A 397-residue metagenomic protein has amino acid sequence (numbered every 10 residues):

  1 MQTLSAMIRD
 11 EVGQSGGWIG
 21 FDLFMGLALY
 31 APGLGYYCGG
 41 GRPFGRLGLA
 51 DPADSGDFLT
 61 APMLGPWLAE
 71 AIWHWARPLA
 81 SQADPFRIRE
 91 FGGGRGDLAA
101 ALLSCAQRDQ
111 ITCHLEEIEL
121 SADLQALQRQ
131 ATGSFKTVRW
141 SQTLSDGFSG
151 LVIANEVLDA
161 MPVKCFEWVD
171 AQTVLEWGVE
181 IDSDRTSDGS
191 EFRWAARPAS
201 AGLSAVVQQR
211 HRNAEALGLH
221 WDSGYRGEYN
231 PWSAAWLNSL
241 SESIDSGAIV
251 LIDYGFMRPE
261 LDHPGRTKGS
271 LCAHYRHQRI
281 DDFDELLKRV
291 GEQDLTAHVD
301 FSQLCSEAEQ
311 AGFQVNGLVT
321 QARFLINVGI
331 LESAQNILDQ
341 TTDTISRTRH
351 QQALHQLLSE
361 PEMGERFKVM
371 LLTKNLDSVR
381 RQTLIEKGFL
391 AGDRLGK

Functional and structural regions predicted by a protein language model:
M1-F91, R95-F148, F166, R323 (+4 more regions): Rossmann-like AdoMet
T3, I19-L23, M63, W67 (+7 more regions): Generic recognition of stable, solvent-exposed alpha-helical segments in well-folded globular domains
R89, I118, V152-N155, I252: Active-site flanking residues adjacent to catalytic metal/cofactor-binding acidic residues
G94-L98, D159, F256: Gly/Ser/Thr-rich loops at beta-strand to alpha-helix junctions that form or flank small-molecule/cofactor-binding
Q125, S149, M161-P162, P259: Conserved protein kinase catalytic core
S145-A160, E228-S239: Conserved adenosine/adenylate-binding substructure
I153-R210, P264-R276: A mobile, often basic/glycine-rich helix-loop segment that functions as the active-site lid/recognition loop
R210-K397: Long, Lys/Arg- and hydrophobic-enriched amphipathic alpha-helices
